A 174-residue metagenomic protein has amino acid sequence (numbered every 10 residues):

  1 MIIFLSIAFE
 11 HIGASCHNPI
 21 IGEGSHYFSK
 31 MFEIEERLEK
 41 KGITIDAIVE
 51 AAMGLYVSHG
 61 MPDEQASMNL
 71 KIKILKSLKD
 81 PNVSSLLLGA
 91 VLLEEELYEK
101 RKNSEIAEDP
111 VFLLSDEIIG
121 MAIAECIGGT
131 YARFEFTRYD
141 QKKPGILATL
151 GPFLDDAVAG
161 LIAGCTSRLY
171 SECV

Functional and structural regions predicted by a protein language model:
M1-Y27: N-terminal amphipathic/basic-hydrophobic helices that include classical n-h-c signal peptides and signal-anchor
F9-I12, N18-I20, D116, A124-E125 (+4 more regions): Compositionally biased, low-complexity repeat tracts
Y27, L38-K41, D63, S67 (+4 more regions): Intrinsic-disorder-associated interaction segments
Y27-V91: N-terminal interaction modules that seed assembly of large macromolecular complexes
L55, H59, N69, V91 (+4 more regions): Short, surface-exposed, charged/polar-biased interaction segments
M68-F136: Long, charge-patterned amphipathic interaction tracts in eukaryotic proteins
I127, Y131-V174: Glycine-rich, aromatic-bearing surface loops/beta-hairpins
